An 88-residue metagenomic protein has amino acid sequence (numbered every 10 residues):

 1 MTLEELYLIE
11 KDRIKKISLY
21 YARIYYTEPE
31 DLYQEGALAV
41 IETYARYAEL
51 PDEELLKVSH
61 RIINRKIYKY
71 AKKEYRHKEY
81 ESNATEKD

Functional and structural regions predicted by a protein language model:
M1-H77: Alpha-helical promoter-recognition and RNA polymerase-docking modules of transcription initiation factors, dominated by
Y80-D88: Internal acidic/polar
